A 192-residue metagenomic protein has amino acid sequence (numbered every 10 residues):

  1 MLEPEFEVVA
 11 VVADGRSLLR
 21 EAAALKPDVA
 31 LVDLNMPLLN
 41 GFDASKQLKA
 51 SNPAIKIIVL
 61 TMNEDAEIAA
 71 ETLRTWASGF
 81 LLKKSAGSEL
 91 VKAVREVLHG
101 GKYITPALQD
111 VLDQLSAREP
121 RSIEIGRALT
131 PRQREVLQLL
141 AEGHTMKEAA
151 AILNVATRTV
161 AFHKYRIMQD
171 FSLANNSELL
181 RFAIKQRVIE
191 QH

Functional and structural regions predicted by a protein language model:
M1-A10: Two-component/phosphorelay signaling modules centered on CheY-like receiver
D14-S17, N40-D43: Acidic catalytic/metal-coordinating carboxylates
L25-L31: Active-site beta3 strand of CheY-like receiver
D33, T61: Active-site residues of response regulator receiver
M36: Receiver (REC) domain active-site loop signature in two-component systems and cognate sites in sensor histidine kinases
E67-P131, E135, V188-I189: Short, flexible helix-to-coil linker/hinge segments that flank and couple to helix-turn-helix
S122-R158: Helix-turn-helix DNA-binding segment
T145-E178: Recognition helix of helix-turn-helix DNA-binding domains
